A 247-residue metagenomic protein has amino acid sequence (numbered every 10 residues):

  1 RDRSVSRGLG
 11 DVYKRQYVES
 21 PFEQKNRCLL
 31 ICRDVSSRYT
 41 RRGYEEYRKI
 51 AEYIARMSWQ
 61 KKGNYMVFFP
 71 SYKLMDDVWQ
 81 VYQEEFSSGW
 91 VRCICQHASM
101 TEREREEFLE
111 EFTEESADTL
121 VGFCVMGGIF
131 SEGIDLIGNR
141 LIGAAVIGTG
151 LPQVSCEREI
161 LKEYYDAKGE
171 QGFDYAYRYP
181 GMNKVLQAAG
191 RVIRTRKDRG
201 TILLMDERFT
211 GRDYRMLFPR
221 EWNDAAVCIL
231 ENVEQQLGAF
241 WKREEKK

Functional and structural regions predicted by a protein language model:
R1, R7-K247: ASCE RecA-like P-loop NTPase motor cores that couple ATP hydrolysis to mechanical translocation on nucleic acids
